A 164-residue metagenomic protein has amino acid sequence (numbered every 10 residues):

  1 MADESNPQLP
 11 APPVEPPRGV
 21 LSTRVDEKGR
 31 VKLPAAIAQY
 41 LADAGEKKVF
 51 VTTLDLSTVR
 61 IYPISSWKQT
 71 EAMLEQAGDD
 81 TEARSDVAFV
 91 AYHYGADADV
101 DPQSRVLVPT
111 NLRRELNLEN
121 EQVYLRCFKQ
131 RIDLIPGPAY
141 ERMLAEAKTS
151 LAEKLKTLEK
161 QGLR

Functional and structural regions predicted by a protein language model:
M1-L21, E27, I37-Q103, T110-R164: Flexible "stalk/tail and boundary" regions
